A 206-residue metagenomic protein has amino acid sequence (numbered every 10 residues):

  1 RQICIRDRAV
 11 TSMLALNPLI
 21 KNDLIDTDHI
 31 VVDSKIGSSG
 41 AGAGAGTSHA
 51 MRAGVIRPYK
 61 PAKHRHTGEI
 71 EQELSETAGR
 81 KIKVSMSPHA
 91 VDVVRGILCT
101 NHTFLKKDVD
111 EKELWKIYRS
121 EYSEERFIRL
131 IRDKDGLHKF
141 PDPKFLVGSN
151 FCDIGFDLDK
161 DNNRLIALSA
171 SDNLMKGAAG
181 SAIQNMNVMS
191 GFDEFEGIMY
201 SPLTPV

Functional and structural regions predicted by a protein language model:
R1-I5: Short, small-residue-biased leader/transition segments that mark boundaries at the very start of proteins
R6-V10, S38, L174-M175: Gly/Ser/Thr-rich loops at beta-strand to alpha-helix junctions that form or flank small-molecule/cofactor-binding
D7-L24, V32: Alpha-helical support elements that line or immediately flank enzyme active sites and cofactor-binding pockets
M13-I20, T67-E71, W115, R119 (+2 more regions): Predominant activation on well-ordered alpha-helical scaffold segments within soluble catalytic domains
K21-V31, S190-M199: Phosphate-handling active-site elements
T27-D33, S38-A167: C-terminal substrate-binding/catalytic lobe of Rossmann-fold NAD(P)-dependent oxidoreductases
S123, K144-V206: C-terminal helical cap and adjacent loop that interface with cofactors, partners, or active-site loops
